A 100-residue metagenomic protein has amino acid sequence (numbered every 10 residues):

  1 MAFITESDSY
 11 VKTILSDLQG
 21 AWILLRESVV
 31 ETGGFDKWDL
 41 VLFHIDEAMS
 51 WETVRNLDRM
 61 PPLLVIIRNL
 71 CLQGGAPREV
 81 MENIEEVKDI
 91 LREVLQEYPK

Functional and structural regions predicted by a protein language model:
M1-I45, K88-P99: Short terminal alpha-helical segments
Q19-W22, L64, R68: Generic low-complexity, intrinsically disordered sequence content enriched in small uncharged/hydrophobic residues
E27-W38, T53-M60, G75-E79, K100: Charged, low-complexity interaction regions
D39-D46, P61-I66, M81-E85: Short, charged, amphipathic alpha-helical segments
V65, N69-K100: Amphipathic alpha-helical binding modules
